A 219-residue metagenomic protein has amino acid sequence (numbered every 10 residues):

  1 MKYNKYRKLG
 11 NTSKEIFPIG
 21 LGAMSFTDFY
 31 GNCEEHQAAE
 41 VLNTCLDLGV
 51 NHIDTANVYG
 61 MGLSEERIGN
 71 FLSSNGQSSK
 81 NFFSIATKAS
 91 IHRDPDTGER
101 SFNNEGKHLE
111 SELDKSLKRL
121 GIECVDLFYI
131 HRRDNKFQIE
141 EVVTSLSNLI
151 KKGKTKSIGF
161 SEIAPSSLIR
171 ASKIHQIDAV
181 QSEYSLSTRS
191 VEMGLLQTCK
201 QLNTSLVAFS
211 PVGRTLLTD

Functional and structural regions predicted by a protein language model:
M1-F83: N-terminal binding-site loop/beta-alpha segment at the start of enzyme catalytic domains that lines or forms
Y3, Q37, R133-D219: Beta/alpha (TIM)-barrel catalytic core signal, keyed to glycine-rich beta->alpha loops juxtaposed to Asp/Glu that bind
Y6, L42, E65, G69 (+4 more regions): Generic structural signal for well-ordered alpha-helices, preferentially at hydrophobic/aromatic core positions
L9, L21, A38, I53 (+9 more regions): Conserved, mostly hydrophobic/aromatic
N11-Y30, A86-R100, C124, Y129: N-terminal small/glycine-rich loop or linker at the start of catalytic domains across soluble metabolic enzymes
N32-C45, N104-L120, A164-R170: Short, acidic/polar
C33-Q37, L63, R67, R100-H108 (+1 more regions): Alpha-helix N-cap and loop-to-helix initiation/capping positions
S74-F82, L120-G121, L149-K154, K173-Q176: Short helix-capping segments at alpha-helix termini
